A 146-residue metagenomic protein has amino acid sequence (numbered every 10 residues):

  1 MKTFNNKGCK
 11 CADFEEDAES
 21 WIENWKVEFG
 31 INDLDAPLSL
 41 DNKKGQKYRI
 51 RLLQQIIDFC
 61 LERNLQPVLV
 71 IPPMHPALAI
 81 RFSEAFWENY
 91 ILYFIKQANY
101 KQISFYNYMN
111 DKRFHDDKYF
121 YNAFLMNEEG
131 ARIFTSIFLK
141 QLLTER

Functional and structural regions predicted by a protein language model:
M1-R63: Secreted/periplasmic serine-hydrolase-like ester/acetyl group-modifying domain
E19-K26, A79, L92-I95: Generic detector of well-ordered alpha-helical segments enriched in charged/polar residues, highlighting helical
I31-N32, V70, K96, I103: Short, flexible segments with low predicted structural confidence
D35-S39, P73-P76, Q102: A generic short-segment signal for beta-strand/edge and adjacent turn/coil regions
L40-N42, L78-I80, A123: A short, structure-level motif marking secondary-structure boundaries and short turns
Q46-K47, H75, H115-D117: Alpha-helix initiation/capping motif
I57-F82: Active-site segments of SGNH/GDSL-like serine hydrolases that catalyze O-acetyl group transfer/hydrolysis on lipids
S83-A85, N89-R146: C-terminal regions of proteins
